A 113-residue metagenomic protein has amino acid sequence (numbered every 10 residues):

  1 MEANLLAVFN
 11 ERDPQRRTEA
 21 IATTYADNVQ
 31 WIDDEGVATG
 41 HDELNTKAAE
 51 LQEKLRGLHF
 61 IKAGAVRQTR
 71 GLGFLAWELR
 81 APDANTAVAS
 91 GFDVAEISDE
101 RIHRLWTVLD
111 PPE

Functional and structural regions predicted by a protein language model:
M1-T24: Short acidic-aromatic low-complexity motifs
A7-V8, R12, W31-I32, R80: Alpha-helix C-capping/helix-to-loop hinge sites
T18-G71: A solvent-exposed, acidic/Ser-Thr-rich amphipathic alpha-helical stretch
F60-I61, F74, T86-D93: Short, surface-exposed coil-to-beta transition loops
T69, D83-T86, E113: Short glycine/serine/proline-enriched coil/turn segments at secondary-structure junctions
L75-P82: Short beta-strand segments that buttress and anchor functional surface loops
S90-E113: Short beta-strand edge/turn micro-motifs at domain boundaries
